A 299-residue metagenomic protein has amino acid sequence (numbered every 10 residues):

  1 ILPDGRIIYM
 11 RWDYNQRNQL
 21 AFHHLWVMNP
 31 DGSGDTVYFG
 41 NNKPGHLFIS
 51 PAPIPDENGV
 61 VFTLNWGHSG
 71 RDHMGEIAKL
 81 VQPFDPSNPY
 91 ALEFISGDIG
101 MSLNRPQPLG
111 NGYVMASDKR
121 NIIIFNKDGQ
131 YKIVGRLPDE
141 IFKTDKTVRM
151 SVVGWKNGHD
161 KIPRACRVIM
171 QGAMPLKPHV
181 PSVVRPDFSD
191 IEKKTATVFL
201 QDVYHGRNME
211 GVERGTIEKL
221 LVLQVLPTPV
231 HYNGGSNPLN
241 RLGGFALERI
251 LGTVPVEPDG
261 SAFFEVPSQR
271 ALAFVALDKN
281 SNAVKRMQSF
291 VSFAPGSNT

Functional and structural regions predicted by a protein language model:
L2-D4, P55-E57, L109-G110: Residue-level detector of Asp-centered blade-edge/turn motifs that repeat once per structural unit in beta-propeller
I7-W12, V60-N65, V114-S117: Residue position within the beta-strands of beta-propeller blades
D13-Y14, N65-H68, R120, H179 (+1 more regions): Residue-level signature of beta-propeller blades and closely related beta-rich strand-turn architectures in secreted
R17-W26, S69-V81, K119-I124: Structural motif
Y38-I49, P86-G110, S117-K119, D128-K177: Conserved blade-ending motifs and adjacent loop-strand segments that build the rim/top face of beta-propeller domains
I141-F142, C166-R167, T253-V254, S261-T299: Sequence context surrounding c-type heme c attachment/ligation sites in exported
L200-G211: Short amphipathic, basic-aromatic surface patches that mediate peripheral association with negatively charged
L239-D259: Short, acidic Ser/Thr/Gly-rich low-complexity loop/linker segments typical of extracellular and cell-surface proteins
